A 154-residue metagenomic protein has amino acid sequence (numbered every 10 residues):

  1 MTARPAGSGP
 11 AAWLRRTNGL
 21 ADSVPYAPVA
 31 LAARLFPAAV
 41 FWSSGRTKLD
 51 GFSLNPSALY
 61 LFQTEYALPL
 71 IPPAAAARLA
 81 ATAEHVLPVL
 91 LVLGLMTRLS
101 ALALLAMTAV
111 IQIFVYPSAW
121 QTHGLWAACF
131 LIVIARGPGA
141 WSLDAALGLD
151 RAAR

Functional and structural regions predicted by a protein language model:
M1-L54, L68-V86, L93-R154: Extended, low-polarity transmembrane helix blocks
L59: Short, surface-exposed glycine/acidic/tryptophan-bearing loops
F62-Q63: Interfacial juxtamembrane loops and adjacent helix segments that form the catalytic/substrate-binding surfaces
